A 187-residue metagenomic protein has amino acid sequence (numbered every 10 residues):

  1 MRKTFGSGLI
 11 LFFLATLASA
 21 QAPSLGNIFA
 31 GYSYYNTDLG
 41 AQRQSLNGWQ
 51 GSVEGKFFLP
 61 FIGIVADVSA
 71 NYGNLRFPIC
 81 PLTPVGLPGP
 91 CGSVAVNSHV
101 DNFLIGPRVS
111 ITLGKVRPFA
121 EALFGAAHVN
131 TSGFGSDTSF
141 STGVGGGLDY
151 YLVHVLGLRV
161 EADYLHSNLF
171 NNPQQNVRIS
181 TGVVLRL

Functional and structural regions predicted by a protein language model:
M1-S24: Cleavable N-terminal export/targeting peptides
I10-F12, S19, Y35, S110 (+1 more regions): Hydrophobic alpha-helical segments of integral membrane proteins
A22-N36, P118-A122: Transmembrane beta-strand segments of Gram-negative outer membrane beta-barrel proteins
Y34-S52, D137-T142: Surface-exposed strand-loop-strand hairpins of Gram-negative outer-membrane beta-barrel proteins
D38-Q44, T131-D137, N168-N176: Solvent-exposed loop/turn segments connecting transmembrane beta-strands in outer-membrane beta-barrel proteins
S52-F134, S139-T142, Y150, V177-L187: Gram-negative (and chloroplast) outer-membrane scaffold detector with strong preference for beta-barrel transmembrane
L152-L187: Predominantly the C-terminal beta-signal and adjacent terminal strand-loop region of outer-membrane beta-barrel
